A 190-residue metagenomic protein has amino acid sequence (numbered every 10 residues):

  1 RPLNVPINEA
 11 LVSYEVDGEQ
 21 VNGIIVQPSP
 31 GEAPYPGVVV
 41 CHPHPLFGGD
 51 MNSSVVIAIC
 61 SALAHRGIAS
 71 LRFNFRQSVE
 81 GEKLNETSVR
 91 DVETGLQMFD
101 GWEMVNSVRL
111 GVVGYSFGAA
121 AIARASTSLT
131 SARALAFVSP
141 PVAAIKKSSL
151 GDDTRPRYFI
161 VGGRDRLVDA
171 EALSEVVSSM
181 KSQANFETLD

Functional and structural regions predicted by a protein language model:
R1-E15, V21-G31, L110-V112, F117: An N-terminal hydrophobic leader/cap segment in hydrolases
Y14-V105: Serine-hydrolase catalytic machinery in alpha/beta-hydrolase-like enzymes
L71, S179-D190: Catalytic histidine neighborhood in serine/cysteine hydrolases with alpha/beta-hydrolase-type architecture
L71-F73, V138, I160: The conserved SAM/SAH-binding core of class I Rossmann-like methyltransferase domains, concentrating on the hydrophobic
V92-R155: Primarily recognizes the serine-hydrolase "nucleophile elbow" in alpha/beta-hydrolase and SGNH/GDSL folds
D153-T154, Y158-V161, D165: Short beta-strand/loop motif that positions the catalytic acidic residue of the alpha/beta-hydrolase fold
R166-A172: Conserved alpha/beta-hydrolase "acid-adjacent" motif
